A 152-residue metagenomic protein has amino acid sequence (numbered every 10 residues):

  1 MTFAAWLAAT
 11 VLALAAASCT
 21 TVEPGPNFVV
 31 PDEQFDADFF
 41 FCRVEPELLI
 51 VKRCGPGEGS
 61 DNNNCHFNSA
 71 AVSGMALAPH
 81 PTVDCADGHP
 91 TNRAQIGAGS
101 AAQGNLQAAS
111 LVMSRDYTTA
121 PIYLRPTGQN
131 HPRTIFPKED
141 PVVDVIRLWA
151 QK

Functional and structural regions predicted by a protein language model:
M1-S18: Sec-dependent bacterial lipoprotein signal peptides
C19-K152: Aromatic- and Gly/Pro-enriched helix-to-coil junctions and flexible linker segments
